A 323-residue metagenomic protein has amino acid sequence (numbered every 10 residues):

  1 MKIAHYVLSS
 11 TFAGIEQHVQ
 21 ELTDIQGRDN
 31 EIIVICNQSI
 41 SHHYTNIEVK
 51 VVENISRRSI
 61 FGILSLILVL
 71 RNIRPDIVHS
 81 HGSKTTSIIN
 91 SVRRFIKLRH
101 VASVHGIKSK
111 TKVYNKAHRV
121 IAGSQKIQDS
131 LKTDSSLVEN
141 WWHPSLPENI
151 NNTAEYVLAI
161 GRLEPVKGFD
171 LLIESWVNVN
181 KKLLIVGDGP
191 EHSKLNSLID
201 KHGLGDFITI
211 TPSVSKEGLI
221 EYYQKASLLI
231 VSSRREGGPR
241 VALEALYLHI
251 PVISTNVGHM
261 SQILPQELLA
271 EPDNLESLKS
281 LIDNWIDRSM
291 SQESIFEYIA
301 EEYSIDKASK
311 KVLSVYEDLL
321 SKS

Functional and structural regions predicted by a protein language model:
A4, N149-K167, I173-N180, L184: Conserved donor-binding/catalytic core segment of Leloir-type glycosyltransferases
H5-G62: N-terminal strand-loop element at the rim of the active site of nucleotide-sugar-dependent glycosyltransferases
L70, S213-V214, E221-A226: Short alpha-helical donor nucleotide-sugar binding micro-motif in glycosyltransferases
S80-T86, V104: Short His-centered aromatic/hydrophobic patch
K116-E148: Donor nucleotide-sugar binding/catalytic pocket of nucleotide-sugar-dependent glycosyltransferases
R234: Aromatic "clamp/platform" in nucleotide-sugar-dependent glycosyltransferases that forms part of the donor/acceptor
P251-S254: Short hydrophobic beta-strand element within catalytic cores of glycosyltransferases and related nucleotide-activated
E267-E276, D283-S289: Conserved acidic donor-binding segment of nucleotide-sugar-dependent glycosyltransferases
